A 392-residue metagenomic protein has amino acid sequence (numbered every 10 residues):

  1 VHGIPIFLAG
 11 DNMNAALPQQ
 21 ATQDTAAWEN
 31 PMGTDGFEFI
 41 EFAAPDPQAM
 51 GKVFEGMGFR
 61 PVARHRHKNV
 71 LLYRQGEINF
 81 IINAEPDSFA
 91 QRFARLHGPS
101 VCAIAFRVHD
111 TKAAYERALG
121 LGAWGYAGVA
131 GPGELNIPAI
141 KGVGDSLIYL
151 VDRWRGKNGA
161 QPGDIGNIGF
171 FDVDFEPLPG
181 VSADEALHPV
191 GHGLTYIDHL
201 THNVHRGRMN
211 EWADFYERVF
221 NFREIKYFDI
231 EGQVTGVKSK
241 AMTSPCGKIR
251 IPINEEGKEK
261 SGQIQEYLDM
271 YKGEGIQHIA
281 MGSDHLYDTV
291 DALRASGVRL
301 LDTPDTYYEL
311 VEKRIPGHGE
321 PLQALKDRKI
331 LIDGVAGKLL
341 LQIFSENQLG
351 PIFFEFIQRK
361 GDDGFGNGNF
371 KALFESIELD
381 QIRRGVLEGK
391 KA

Functional and structural regions predicted by a protein language model:
G3, L8, N12-P47, V101-I104 (+5 more regions): N-terminal beta-strand motif that seeds the catalytic metal site of vicinal oxygen chelate
N14-D164, F170-P179, H199, L340-Q342: An N-terminus-focused feature that recognizes amino-terminal "leader" regions
Q19-A21, M32-N79, G120, G128-G131 (+6 more regions): Core segments of cupin and vicinal oxygen chelate
G36-E41, F54, F59, Y73 (+12 more regions): Short, structured motif recognition centered on aromatic/hydrophobic residues
V101-I104, G120, G125-G232, K240 (+2 more regions): Extended catalytic-interface subdomain
C246-Q265, K272: Active-site-adjacent "gating/activation" loops or surface patches in catalytic cores
I249-I251, K272-E346, I352-R359: Long compositionally biased, domain-poor regions of proteins
G334-L340, Q348, I352-L373, I377-G385 (+1 more regions): Long, C-terminal catalytic modules of enzymes
